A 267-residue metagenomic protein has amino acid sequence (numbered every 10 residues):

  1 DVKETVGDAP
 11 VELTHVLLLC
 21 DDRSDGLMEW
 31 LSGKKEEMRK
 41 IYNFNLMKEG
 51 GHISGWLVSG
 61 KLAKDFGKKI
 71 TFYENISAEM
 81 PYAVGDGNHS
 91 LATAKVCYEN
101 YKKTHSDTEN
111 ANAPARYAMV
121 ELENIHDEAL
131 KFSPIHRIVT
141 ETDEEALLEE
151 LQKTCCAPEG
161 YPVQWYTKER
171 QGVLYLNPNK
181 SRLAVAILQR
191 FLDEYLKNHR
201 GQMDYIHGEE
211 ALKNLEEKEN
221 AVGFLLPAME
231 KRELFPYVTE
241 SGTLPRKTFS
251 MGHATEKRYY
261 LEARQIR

Functional and structural regions predicted by a protein language model:
D1-R267: Surface-exposed, charge/polar-rich loops and edge strands
